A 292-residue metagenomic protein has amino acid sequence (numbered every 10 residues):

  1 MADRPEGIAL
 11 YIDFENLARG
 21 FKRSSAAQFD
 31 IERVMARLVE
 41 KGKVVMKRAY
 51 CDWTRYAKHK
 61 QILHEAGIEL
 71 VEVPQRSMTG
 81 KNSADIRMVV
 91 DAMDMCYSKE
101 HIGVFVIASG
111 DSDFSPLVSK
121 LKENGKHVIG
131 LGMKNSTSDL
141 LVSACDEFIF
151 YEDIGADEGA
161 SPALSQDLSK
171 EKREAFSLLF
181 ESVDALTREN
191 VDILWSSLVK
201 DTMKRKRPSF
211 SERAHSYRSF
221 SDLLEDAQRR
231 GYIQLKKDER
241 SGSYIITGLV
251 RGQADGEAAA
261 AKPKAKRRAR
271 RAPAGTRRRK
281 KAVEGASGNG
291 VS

Functional and structural regions predicted by a protein language model:
M1-Y97, L117-K122, H127: Domain-level signal for Mg2+-assisted phosphodiester chemistry and nucleotide/NA-binding surfaces in nucleic-acid
A9, V104-V106: Structural motif
Y56-K60, M133-L141: Short, glycine/polar-rich helix-capping loops at beta-to-alpha or helix-loop-helix junctions that flank or form
L121, L164-K170, A254-V291: Arginine-glycine-rich low-complexity intrinsically disordered regions
T137-E158: Contiguous mid-protein beta-loop-alpha structural module that forms a pocket-lining wall or clamp of enzyme active
E171-L198: Positively charged, polyanion-binding regions of nucleic-acid-associated proteins
L194-K237: Charge-enriched amphipathic alpha-helical scaffolds
E239-A258: Short, cationic-aromatic polyanion-contact patches
